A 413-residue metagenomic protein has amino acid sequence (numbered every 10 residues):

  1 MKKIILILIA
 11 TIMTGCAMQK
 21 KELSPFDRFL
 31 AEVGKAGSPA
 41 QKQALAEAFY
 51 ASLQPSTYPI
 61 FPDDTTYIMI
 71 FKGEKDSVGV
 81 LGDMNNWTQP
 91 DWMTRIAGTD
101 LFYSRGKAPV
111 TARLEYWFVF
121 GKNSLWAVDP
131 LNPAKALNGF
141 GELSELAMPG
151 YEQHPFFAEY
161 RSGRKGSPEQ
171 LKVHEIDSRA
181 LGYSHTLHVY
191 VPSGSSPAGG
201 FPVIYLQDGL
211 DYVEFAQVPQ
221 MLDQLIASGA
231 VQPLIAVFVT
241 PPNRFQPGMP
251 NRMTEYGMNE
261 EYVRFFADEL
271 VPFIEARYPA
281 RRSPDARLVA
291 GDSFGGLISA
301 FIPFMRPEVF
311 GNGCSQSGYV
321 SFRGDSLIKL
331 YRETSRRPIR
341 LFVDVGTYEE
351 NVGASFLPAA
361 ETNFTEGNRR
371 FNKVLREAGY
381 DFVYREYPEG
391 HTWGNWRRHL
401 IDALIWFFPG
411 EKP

Functional and structural regions predicted by a protein language model:
T14-G15: C-terminal motif of bacterial Sec signal peptides marking the signal peptidase cleavage site
K21-A48, I68-F71, N123-K165, S321 (+1 more regions): Extended, polar beta-sheet/loop recognition surfaces of beta-rich domains that mediate binding to diverse ligands
Y50-L53, T57-T111, G121-E152, D177-R179: Aromatic-rich carbohydrate-binding modules that target alpha-glucans
R161-S162, D177, L181-Y183, Y205 (+1 more regions): Cap/lid segment of the alpha/beta-hydrolase catalytic domain
H188-V191, A198-G209: Short beta-strand element of the alpha/beta-hydrolase
G209, T240-P242, C314-F322, V345-E349: Active-site nucleophile loop of the alpha/beta-hydrolase fold
Q217, A276, R282-R337: Primarily recognizes the serine-hydrolase "nucleophile elbow" in alpha/beta-hydrolase and SGNH/GDSL folds
D344-E349, G353-A354, N363-P413: C-terminal catalytic histidine-bearing segment of alpha/beta-hydrolase fold enzymes
